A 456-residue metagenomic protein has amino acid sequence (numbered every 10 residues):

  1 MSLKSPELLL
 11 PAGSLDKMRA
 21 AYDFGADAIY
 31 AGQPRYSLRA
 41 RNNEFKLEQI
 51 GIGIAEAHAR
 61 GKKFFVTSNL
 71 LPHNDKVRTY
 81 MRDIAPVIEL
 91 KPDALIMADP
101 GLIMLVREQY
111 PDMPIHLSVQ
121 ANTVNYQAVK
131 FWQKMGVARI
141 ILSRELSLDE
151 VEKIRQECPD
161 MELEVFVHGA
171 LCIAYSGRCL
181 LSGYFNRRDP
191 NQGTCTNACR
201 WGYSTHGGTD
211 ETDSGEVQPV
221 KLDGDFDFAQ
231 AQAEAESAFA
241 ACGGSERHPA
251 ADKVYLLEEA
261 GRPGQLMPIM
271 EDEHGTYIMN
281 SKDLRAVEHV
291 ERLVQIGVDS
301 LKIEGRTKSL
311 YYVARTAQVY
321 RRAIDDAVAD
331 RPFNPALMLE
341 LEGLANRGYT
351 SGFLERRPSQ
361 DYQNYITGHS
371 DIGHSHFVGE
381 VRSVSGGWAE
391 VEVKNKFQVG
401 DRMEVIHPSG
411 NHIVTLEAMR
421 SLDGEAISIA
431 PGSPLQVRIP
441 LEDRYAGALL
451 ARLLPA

Functional and structural regions predicted by a protein language model:
S2-T123, I141-L142, D149-S300, T307-R382 (+2 more regions): Active-site pocket-lining/capping segments in soluble small-molecule metabolic enzymes
N125-Q127: Conserved nucleotide-cofactor-binding alpha/beta core module
G136-V137: As written
